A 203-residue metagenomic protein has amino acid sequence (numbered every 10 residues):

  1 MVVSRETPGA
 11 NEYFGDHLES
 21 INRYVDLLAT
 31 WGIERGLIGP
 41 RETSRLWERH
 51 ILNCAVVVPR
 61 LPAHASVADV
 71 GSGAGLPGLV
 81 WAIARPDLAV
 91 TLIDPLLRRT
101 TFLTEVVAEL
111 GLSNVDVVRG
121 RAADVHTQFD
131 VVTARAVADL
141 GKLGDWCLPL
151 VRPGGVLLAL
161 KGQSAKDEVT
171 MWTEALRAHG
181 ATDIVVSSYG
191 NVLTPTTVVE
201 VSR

Functional and structural regions predicted by a protein language model:
M1-H64, A68, A84, R98-V115: Class I SAM-dependent transferase core
R35-G36, S44-R45, A74, R135-A138: Flexible, active-site-adjacent loop/turn segments at secondary-structure boundaries
T43, G78-V80, V169: Residue-level recognition of conserved structural "scaffold" positions that shape functional pockets and channels
A55, L79, D145: Active-site phosphate/pyrophosphate- and oxyanion-stabilizing loops and adjacent acidic/basic residues in soluble
V70-S72: Conserved beta-strand/loop positions that form the S-adenosyl-L-methionine
A74-D87: Conserved SAM-binding loop of SAM-dependent methyltransferases across substrates and taxa, primarily the Class I
L88-R203: S-adenosylmethionine
